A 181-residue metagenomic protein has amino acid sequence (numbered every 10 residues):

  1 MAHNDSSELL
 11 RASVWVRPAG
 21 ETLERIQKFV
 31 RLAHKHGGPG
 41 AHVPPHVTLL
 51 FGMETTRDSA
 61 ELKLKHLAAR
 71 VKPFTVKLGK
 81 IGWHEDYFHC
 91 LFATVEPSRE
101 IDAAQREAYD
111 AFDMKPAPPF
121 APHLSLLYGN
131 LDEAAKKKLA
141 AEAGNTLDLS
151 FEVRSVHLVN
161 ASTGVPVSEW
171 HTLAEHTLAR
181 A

Functional and structural regions predicted by a protein language model:
M1-K77, V95-S155, V165-A181: Basic, often amphipathic N-terminal segments
K80-F88, V156-P166: Short proline/glycine- and acidic-rich turn/helix-capping motifs at secondary-structure junctions
H89-T94: Surface-exposed, active-site-proximal loop segments in enzymatic domains
